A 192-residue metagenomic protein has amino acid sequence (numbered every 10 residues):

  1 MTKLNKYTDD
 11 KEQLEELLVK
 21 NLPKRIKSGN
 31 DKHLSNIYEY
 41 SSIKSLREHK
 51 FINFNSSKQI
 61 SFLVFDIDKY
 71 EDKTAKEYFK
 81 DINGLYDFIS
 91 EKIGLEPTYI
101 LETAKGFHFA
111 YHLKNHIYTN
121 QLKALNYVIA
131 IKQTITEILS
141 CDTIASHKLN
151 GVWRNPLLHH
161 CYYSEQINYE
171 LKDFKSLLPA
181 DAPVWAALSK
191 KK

Functional and structural regions predicted by a protein language model:
M1-F107, L113-L125, A130: Signature for HUH/AEP ssDNA processing cores
F54-F79, H116-K192: DNA replication initiation modules
